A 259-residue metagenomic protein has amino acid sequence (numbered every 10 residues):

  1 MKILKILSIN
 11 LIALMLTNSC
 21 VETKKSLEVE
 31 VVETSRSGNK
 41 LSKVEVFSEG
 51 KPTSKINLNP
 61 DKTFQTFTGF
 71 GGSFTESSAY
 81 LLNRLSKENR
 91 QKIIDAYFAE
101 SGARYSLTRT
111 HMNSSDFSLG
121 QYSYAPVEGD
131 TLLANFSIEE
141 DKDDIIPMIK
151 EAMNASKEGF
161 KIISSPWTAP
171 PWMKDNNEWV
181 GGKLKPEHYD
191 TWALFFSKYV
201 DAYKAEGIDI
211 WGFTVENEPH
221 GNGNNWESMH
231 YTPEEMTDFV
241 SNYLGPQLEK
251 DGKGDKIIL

Functional and structural regions predicted by a protein language model:
M1, K157-E158, K204-D209, P246-D255: Secondary-structure transition/capping motifs at alpha-helix termini and the adjoining loop/turn into the next element
M1-S26: Bacterial Sec-dependent N-terminal signal peptides
V21-E22, S118, G221: Short secondary-structure boundary/hinge segments and terminal tails
L27-V32: Boundary/junction segments of secreted and surface-exposed precursor proteins
S37-I210, Y231-E234, N242: N-terminal catalytic cores of secreted or lumenal carbohydrate-active enzymes
N113, E216-F239: Polysaccharide-binding and catalytic clefts of secreted carbohydrate-active enzymes
I163-P166, W211-N217, P233, S241-L259: Aromatic-lined carbohydrate-recognition surfaces of secreted/lumenal glycan-active proteins
